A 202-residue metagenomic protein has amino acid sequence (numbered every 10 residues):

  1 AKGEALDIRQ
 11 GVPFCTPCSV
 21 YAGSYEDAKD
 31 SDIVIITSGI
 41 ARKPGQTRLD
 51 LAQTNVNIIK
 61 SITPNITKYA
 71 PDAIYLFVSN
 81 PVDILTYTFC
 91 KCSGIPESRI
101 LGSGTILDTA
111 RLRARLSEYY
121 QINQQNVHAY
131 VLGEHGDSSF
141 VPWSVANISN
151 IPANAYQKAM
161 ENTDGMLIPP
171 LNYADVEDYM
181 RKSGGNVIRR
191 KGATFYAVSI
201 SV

Functional and structural regions predicted by a protein language model:
K2-D30, Q46: Conserved N-terminal Rossmann-fold NAD(P) cofactor-binding segment
E26-A28, P81-I84, E134-G136: Short, internal active-site loops enriched in acidic
D32-I35: N-terminal Rossmann-like NAD(P) cofactor-binding module of classical short-chain dehydrogenase/reductase
S38-I40: Conserved NAD(P)H cofactor-binding loop of Rossmann-fold oxidoreductase domains
R42-P44: N-terminal glycine-rich phosphate/adenylate-binding segment common to multiple enzyme folds
T47-A114: Rossmann-like NAD(P)(H) cofactor-binding subdomain of soluble oxidoreductases
S93-R99, D108-V202: C-terminal substrate-binding/catalytic lobe of Rossmann-fold NAD(P)-dependent dehydrogenases
